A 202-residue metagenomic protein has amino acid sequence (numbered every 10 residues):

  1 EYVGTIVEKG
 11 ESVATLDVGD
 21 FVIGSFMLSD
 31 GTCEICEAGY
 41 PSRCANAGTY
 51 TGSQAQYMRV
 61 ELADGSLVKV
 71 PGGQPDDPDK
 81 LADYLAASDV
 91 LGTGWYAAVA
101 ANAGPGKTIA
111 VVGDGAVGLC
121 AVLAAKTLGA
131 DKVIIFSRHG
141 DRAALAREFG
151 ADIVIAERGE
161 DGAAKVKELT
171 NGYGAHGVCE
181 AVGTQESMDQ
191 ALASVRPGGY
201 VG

Functional and structural regions predicted by a protein language model:
E1-E37, P71-D77: Glycine-rich beta-strand-centered segment in the early N-terminal region that forms part of a ligand/cofactor-binding
G4-I6, G19, C33, M58 (+6 more regions): Buried hydrophobic positions in well-ordered alpha/beta secondary-structure cores of metabolic enzymes
D30-V112: NAD(P)H dinucleotide-binding glycine-rich loop of Rossmann-like/cofactor-binding domains, especially the beta1-alpha1
K107, G199-Y200: Glycine-centered, small-residue-biased loops immediately flanking beta-strands in adenine/cofactor-binding cores
V111-D114, K126-Q190: Adenosine-nucleotide cofactor-binding segment
G118-L119: N-terminal Rossmann-fold NAD(P) dinucleotide-binding loop
V195-P197: Helix-to-beta-strand junctions that scaffold the AdoMet/dcAdoMet cofactor pocket in Class I SAM-dependent enzymes
